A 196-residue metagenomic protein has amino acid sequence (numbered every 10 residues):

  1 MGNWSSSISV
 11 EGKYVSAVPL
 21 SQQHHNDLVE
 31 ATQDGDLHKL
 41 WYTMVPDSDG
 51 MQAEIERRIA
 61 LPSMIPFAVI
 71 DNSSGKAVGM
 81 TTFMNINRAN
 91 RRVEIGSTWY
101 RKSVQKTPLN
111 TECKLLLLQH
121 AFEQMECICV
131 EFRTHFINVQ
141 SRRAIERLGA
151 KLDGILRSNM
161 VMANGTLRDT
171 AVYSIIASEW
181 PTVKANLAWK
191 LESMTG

Functional and structural regions predicted by a protein language model:
M1-L109, H120, T166-G196: GNAT-family acyltransferases
E123-R133: Conserved GNAT acetyl-CoA-binding A-motif
F132-R142: Conserved beta-strand-loop-alpha-helix junction that forms the acyl-donor binding cleft
R133, K151-G165: Conserved catalytic-core motifs of GNAT/GCN5-like acyltransferases
